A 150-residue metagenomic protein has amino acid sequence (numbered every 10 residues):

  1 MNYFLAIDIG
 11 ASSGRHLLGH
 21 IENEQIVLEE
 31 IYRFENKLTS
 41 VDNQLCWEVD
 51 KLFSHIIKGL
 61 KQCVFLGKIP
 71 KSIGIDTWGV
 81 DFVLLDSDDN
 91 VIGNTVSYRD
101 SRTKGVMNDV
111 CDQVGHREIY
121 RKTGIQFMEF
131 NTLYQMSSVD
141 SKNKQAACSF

Functional and structural regions predicted by a protein language model:
M1-N94, R121: N-terminal glycine/serine-rich phosphate-binding loop of ATP-dependent small-molecule kinases, especially carbohydrate
K61-F150: Glycine-rich phosphate-binding/catalytic subdomain of phosphoryl-transfer and nucleotide/sugar-phosphate-processing
